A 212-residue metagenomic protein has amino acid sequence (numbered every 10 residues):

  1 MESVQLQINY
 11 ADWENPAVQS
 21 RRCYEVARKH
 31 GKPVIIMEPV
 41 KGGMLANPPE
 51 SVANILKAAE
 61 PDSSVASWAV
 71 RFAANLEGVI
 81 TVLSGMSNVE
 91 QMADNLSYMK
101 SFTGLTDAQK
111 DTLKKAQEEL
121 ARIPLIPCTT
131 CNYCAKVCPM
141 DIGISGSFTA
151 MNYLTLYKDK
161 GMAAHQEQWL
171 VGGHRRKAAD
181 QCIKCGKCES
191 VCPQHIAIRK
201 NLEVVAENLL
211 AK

Functional and structural regions predicted by a protein language model:
M1-T129, Y133-I142, G146, K160-E167 (+2 more regions): Beta/alpha (TIM)-barrel catalytic core signal, keyed to glycine-rich beta->alpha loops juxtaposed to Asp/Glu that bind
N75, M92, L154-Y157, N208-A211: A short structural micro-motif
L96, K114-Q117, M151, V205 (+1 more regions): A general structural motif at alpha-helix termini
K136, K184-V191: C-type cytochrome heme c attachment motif
C138-L156, V191-N208: Iron-sulfur (Fe-S) cluster-binding segments and ferredoxin-like electron-carrier domains, especially [2Fe-2S]
L156-C185, A211-K212: Short Fe-S-cluster ligation motifs
